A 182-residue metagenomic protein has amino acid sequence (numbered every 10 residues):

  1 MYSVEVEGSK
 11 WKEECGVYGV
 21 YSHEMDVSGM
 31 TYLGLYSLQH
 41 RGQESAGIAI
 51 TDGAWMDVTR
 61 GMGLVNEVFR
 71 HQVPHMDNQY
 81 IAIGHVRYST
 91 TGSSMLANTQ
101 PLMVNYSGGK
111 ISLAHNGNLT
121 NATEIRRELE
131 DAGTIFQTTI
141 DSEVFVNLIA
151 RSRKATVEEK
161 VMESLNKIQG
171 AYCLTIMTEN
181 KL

Functional and structural regions predicted by a protein language model:
M1-L182: Conserved short alpha-helical segments that host acidic/polar catalytic motifs at enzyme active sites
